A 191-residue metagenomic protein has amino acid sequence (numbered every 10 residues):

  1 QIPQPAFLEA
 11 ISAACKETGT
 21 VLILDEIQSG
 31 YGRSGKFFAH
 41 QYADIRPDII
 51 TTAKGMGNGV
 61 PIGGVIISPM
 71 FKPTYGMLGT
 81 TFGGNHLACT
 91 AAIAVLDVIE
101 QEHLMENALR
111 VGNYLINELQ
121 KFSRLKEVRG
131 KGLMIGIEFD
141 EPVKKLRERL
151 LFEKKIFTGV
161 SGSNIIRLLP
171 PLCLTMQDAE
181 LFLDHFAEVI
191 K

Functional and structural regions predicted by a protein language model:
Q1-K191: Conserved N-terminal phosphate-binding loop of PLP-dependent enzymes in the Aspartate aminotransferase
